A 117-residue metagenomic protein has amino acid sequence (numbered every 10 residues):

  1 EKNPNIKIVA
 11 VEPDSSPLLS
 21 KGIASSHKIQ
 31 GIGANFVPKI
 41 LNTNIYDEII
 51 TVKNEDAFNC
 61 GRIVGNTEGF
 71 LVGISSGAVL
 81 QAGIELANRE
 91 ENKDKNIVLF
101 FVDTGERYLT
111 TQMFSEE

Functional and structural regions predicted by a protein language model:
E1-I74, Q112-E117: Active-site/ligand-binding loops adjacent to catalytic centers
S16-L19, V79, E106-R107: Short, active-site-adjacent cap segments at secondary-structure transitions
K53, F70, A82-E85, T104: Short, surface-exposed, charged/polar-biased interaction segments
G61, V79-A87: Buried hydrophobic packing segments
S75-V79, I97: Ser/Thr-glycine-rich phosphate-binding loops at phosphate-binding pockets of nucleotides, nucleotide cofactors
I84-E117: Phosphate-binding loop/pocket of nucleotide- and phosphate-handling active sites
